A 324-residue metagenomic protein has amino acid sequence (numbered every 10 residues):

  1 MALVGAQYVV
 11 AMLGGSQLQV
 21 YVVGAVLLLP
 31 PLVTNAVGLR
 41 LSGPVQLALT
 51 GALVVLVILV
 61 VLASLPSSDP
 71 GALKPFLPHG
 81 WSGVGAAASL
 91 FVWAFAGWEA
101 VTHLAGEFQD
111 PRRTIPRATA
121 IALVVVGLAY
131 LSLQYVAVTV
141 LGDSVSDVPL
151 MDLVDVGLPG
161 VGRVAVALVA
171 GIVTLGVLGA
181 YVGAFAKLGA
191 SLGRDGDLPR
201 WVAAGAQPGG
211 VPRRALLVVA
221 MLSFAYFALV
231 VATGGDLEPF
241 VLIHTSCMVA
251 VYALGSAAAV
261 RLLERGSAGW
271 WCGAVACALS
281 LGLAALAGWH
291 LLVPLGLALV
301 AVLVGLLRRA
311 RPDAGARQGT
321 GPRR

Functional and structural regions predicted by a protein language model:
M1-A36, L41, T50, G171-S191 (+1 more regions): Hydrophobic transmembrane alpha-helices that form the core helical bundles of multi-pass secondary transporters
V10-G15, A120-Y181, L198-P239, H244: TM-loop-TM module centered on a large, flexible mid-protein loop between adjacent transmembrane helices in multi-pass
S16-Q19, L47-A167: Helix-loop-helix junctions that connect adjacent transmembrane segments in multi-pass membrane transporters
Q19-S67, P78-W81, T119-L123, C247-L254 (+2 more regions): Membrane-interface loop-to-helix entry segments
T34-L39, D69, L198, L222-F240 (+2 more regions): Transmembrane helix-loop junctions in multi-pass membrane proteins
L198-A206, G234-G235, A253-A268: Alpha-helical transmembrane segments
H244, A257-R324: A generic transmembrane alpha-helix motif of multi-pass inner-membrane proteins
